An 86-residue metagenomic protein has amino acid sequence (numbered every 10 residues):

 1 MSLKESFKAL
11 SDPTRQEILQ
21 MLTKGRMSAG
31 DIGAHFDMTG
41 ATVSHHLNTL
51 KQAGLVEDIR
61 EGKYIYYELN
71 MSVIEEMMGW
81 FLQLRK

Functional and structural regions predicted by a protein language model:
S2-L3, Y66-K86: Conserved segment of winged-helix/HTH DNA-binding domains
A9-T14, M71-S72: Short helix-coil-helix linker/hinge
P13, G25-S28: Short capping segments at the starts of secondary-structure elements
Q16-I18: Pre-recognition alpha-helix immediately N-terminal to the DNA-recognition helix within helix-turn-helix or winged-helix
Q20, S44-N48, K63: Base-recognition residues in the alpha-helical recognition helix of bacterial helix-turn-helix
S28, T39-T42: Helix-turn-helix DNA-binding motif, specifically the short coil turn and the N-cap/start of the second
I32-G33: A short acidic, leucine-rich amphipathic alpha-helix
K51-E61, E68: Beta-hairpin "wing" of winged helix-turn-helix
